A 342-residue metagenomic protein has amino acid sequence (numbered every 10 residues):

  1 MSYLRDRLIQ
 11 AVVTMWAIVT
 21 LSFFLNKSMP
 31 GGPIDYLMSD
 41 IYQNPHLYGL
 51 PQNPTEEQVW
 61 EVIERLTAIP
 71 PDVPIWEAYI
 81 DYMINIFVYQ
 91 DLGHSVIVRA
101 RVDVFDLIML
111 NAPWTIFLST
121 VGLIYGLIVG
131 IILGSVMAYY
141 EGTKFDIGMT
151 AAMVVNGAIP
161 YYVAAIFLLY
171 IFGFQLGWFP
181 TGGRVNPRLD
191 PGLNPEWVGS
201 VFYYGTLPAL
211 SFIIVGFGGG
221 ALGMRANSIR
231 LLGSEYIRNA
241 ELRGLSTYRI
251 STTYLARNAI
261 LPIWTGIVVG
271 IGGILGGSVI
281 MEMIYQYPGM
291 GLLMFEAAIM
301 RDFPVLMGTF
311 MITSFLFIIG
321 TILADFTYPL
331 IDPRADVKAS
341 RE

Functional and structural regions predicted by a protein language model:
M1-V12: Internal alpha-helical transmembrane segments
M1-Y3, A112-F145, Y161, R188-E342: Alpha-helical transmembrane segments of integral membrane proteins, especially multi-pass inner/plasma-membrane
A11, N111, T115, A151-V154 (+2 more regions): Residue-level signal for discrete positions within transmembrane alpha-helices of multi-pass small-molecule
A11, V19, Y42-Q43, L127 (+5 more regions): Residue-level recognition of pore/gate-forming positions within transmembrane alpha-helices of multi-pass
M15-A78, L176-W197: Hydrophobic alpha-helical transmembrane segments of membrane transport/permease proteins and related membrane-embedded
I18, S22-K27, G31, A165 (+5 more regions): Juxtamembrane/transmembrane-helix interface segments of polytopic membrane transporters
L21-S28, N85, A152-G183, S211-I213: Membrane-water interface segments at the C-terminal ends of transmembrane alpha-helices in multi-pass inner-membrane
L66-I131: An internal, D/E-rich "acidic patch" concept
